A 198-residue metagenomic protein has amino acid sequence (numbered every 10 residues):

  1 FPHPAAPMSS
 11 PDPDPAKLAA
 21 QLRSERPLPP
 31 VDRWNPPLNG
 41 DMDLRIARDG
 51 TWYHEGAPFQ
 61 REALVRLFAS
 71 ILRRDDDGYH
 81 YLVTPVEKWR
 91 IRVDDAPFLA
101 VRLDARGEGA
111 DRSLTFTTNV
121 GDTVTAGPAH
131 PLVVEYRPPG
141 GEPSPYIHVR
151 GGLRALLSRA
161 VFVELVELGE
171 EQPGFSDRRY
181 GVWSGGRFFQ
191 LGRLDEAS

Functional and structural regions predicted by a protein language model:
F1-S198: Long, non-globular segments of proteins
